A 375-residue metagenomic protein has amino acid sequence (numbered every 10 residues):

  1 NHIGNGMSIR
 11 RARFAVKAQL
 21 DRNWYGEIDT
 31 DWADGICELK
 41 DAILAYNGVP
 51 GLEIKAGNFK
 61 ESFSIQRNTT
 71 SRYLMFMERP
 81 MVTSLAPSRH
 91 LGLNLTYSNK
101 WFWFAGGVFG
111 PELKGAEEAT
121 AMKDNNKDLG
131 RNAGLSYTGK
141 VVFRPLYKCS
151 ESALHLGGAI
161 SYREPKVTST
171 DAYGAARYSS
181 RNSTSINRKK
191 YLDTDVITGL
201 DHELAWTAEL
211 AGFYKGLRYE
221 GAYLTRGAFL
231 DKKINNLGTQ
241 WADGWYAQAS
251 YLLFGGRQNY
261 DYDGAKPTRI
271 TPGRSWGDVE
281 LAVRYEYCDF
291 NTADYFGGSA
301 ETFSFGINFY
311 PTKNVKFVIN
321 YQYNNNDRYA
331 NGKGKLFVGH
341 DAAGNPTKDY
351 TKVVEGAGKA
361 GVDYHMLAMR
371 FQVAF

Functional and structural regions predicted by a protein language model:
N1-D124, D128-K166, W241, Y246-G273 (+1 more regions): Outer membrane beta-barrel
T170-F375: Outer-membrane beta-barrel pore domains
